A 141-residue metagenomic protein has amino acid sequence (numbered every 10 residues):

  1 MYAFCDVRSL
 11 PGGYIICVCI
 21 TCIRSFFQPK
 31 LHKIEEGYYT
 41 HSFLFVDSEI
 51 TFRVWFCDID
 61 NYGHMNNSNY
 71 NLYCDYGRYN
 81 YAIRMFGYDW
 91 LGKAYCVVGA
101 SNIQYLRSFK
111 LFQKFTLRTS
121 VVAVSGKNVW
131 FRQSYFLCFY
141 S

Functional and structural regions predicted by a protein language model:
M1-I34, Y105, F109-T116, S120-S141: HotDog/MaoC-like acyl-thioester-processing domains
Y2-V98: Hot-dog-fold acyl-thioester-processing enzymes
Y79-V124: Hydrophobic beta-strand-centered segment that forms part of the acyl-chain substrate-binding groove
